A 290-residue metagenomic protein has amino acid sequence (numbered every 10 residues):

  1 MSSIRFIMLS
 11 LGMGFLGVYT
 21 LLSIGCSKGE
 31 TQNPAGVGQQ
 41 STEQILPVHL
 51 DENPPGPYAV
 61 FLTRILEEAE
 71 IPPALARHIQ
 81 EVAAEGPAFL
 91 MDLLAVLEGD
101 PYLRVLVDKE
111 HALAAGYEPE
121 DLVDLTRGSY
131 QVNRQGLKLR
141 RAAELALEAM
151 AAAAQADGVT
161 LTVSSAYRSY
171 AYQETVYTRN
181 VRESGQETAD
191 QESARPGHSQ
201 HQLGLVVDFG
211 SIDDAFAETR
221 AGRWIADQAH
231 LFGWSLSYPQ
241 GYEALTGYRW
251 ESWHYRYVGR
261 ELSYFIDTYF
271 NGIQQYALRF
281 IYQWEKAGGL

Functional and structural regions predicted by a protein language model:
M1-G12: N-terminal Sec-pathway targeting helices
S10-S23: Bacterial N-terminal signal peptides
Y19, C26-A166, Y170-L290: Extracytoplasmic cell-surface/polysaccharide-interacting catalytic and binding patches
